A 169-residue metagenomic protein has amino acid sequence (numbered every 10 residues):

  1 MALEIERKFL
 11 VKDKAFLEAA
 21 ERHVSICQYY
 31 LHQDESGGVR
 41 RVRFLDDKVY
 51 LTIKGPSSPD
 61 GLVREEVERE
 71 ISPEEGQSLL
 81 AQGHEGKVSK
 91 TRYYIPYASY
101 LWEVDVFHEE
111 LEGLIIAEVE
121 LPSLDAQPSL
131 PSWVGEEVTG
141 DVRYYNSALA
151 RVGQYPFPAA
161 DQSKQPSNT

Functional and structural regions predicted by a protein language model:
M1-T169: Phosphate-end processing signature that detects enzymes handling 5′-triphosphorylated RNA and polyphosphate
